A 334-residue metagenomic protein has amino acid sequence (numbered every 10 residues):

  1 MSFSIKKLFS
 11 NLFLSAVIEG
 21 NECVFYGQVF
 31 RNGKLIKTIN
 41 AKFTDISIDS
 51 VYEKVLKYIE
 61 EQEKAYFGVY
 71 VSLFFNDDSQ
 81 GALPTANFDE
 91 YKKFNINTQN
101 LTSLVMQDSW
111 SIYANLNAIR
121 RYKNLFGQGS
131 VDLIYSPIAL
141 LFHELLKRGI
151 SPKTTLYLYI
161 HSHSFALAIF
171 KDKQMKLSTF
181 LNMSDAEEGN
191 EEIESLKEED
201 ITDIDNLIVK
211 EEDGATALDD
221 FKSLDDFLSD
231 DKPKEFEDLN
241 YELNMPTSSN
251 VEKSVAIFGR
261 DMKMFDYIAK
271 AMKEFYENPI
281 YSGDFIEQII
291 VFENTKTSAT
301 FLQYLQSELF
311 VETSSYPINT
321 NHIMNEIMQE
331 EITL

Functional and structural regions predicted by a protein language model:
M1-L334: Hydrophobic/aromatic-enriched cytosolic interaction surfaces used to assemble or bind macromolecules
